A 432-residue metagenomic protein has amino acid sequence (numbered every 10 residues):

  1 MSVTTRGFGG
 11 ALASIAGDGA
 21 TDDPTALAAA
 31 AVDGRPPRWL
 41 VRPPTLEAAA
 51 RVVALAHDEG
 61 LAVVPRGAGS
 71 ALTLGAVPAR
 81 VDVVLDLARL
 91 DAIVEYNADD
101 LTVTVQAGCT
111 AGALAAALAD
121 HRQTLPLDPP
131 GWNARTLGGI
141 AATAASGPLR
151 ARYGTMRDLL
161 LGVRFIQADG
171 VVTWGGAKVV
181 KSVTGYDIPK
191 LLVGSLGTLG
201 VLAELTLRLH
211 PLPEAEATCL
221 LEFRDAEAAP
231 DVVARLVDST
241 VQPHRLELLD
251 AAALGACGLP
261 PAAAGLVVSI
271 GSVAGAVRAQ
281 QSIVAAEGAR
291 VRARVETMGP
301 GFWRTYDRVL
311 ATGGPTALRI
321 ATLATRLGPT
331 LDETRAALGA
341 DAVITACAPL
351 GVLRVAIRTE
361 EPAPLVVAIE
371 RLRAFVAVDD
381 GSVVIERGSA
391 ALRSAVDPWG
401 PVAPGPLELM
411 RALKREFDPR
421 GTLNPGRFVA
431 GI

Functional and structural regions predicted by a protein language model:
S2-T25: N-terminal basic/disordered segments at the start of proteins
S2-V3, L221-A228, A274-G275, R319-P329 (+1 more regions): Short, surface-exposed ligand-recognition loops at beta-strand->loop->(often short) alpha-helix junctions that present
F8-L12, V52-A56, V232-V237, A279-A289 (+2 more regions): Short amphipathic alpha-helices in soluble, non-transmembrane regions that often serve as interface/regulatory elements
A29-V63, V81-V83, L87-P130, A145-K178 (+3 more regions): N-terminal glycine-rich flavin-associated loop
P36, P44, L61, R66-A68 (+4 more regions): Conserved glycine-rich FAD pyrophosphate-binding loop
G67, L72, T136, Q167 (+1 more regions): Short, acidic, Ser/Thr-enriched surface-loop or helix-capping motifs
A142, L161-G314: C-terminal substrate-binding/cap subdomain adjacent to the FAD-binding core in PCMH-type and related FAD-linked
